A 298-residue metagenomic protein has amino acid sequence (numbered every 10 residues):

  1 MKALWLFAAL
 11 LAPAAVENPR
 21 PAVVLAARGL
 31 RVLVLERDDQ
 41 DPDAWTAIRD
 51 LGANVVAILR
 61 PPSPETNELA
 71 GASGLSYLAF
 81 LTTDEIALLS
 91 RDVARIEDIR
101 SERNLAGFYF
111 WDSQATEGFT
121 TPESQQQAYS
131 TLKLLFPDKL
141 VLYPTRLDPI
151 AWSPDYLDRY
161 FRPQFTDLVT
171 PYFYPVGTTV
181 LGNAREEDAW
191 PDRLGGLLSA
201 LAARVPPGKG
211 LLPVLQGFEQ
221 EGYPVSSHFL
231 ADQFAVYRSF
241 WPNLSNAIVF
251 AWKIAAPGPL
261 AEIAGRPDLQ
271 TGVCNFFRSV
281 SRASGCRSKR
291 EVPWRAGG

Functional and structural regions predicted by a protein language model:
A3-A12: Sec-dependent N-terminal signal peptides
V16-G298: Glycan-processing catalytic domains of CAZymes
